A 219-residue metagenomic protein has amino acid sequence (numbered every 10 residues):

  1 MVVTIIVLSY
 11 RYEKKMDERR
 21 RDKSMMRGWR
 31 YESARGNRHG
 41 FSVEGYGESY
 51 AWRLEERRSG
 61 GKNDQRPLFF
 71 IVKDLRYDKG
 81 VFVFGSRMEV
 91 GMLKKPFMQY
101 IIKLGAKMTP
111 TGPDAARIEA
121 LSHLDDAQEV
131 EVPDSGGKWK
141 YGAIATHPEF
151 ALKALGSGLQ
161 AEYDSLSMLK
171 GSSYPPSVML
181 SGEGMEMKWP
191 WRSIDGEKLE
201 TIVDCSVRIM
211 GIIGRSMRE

Functional and structural regions predicted by a protein language model:
V3-W29: Transmembrane-cytosolic junction motif
E32, G36, S42-Y46, R58-R66 (+1 more regions): Charged, low-complexity intrinsically disordered regions
